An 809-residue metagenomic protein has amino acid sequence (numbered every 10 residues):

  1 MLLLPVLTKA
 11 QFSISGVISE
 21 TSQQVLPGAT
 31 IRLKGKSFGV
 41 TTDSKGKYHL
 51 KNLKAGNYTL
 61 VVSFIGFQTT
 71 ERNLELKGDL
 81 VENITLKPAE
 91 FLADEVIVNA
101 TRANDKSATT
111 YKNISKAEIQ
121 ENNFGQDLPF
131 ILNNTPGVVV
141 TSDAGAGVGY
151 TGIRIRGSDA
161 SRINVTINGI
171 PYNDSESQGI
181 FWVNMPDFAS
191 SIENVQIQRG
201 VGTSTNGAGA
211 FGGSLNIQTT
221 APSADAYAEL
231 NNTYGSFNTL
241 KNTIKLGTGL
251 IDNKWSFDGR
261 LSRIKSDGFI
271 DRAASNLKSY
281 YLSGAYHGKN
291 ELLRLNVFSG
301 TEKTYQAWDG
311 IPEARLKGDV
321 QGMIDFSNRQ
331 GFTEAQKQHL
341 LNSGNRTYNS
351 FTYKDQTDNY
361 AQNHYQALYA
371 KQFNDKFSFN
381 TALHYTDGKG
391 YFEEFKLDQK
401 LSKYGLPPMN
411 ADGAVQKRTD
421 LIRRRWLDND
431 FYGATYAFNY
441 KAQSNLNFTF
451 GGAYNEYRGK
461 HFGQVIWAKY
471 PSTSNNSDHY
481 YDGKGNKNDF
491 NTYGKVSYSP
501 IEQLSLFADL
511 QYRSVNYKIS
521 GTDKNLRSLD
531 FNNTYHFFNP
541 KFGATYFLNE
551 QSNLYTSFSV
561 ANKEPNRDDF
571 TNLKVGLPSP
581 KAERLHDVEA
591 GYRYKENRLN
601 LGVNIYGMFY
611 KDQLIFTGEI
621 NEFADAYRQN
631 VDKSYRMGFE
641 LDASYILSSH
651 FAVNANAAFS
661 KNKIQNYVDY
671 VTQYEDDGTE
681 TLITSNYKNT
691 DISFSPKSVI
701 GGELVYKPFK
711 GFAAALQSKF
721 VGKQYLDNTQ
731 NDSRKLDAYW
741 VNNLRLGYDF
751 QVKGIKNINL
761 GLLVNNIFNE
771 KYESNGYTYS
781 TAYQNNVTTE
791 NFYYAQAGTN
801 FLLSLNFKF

Functional and structural regions predicted by a protein language model:
S19-T21, A29-K34, S63-F67, K77-E121 (+2 more regions): Short, acidic, small-residue-rich periplasmic hinge/interaction motif at the N-terminus of Gram-negative outer-membrane
K51-N52, Q120, P171-R199, Q218-T219 (+1 more regions): Short acidic/polar hinge/loop motifs at secondary-structure boundaries that mediate gating or recognition
I84, P186-E229: A beta-strand signature from Gram-negative outer-membrane beta-barrel systems, especially the internal plug domain
P129-P171, E193: Extracytoplasmic beta-strand/coil segments of soluble accessory domains associated with Gram-negative outer-membrane
Y234-K265, I270-D309, E313-G318, A367-N374 (+1 more regions): Transmembrane beta-barrel wall of Gram-negative outer-membrane proteins
K376-H384, T545-F547, N553-S559, K581-M637 (+3 more regions): Membrane-embedded beta-barrel scaffold of Gram-negative outer-membrane proteins
G607-F609, Q629-N728, N806-K808: Gram-negative outer-membrane beta-barrel transporters
V653, K661, F720-Y725, Y748-F809: C-terminal beta-signal and adjacent terminal beta-strands/loops of Gram-negative outer-membrane beta-barrel proteins
